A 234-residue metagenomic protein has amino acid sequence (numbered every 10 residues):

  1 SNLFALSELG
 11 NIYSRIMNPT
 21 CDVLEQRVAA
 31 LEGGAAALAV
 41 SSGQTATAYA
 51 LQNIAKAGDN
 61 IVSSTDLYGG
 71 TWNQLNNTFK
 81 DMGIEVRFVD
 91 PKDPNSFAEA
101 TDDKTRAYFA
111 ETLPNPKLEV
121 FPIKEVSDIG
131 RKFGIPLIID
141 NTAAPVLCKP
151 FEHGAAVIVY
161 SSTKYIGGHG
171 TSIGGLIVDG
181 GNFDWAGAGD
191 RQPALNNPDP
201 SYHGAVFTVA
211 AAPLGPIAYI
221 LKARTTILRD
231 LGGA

Functional and structural regions predicted by a protein language model:
S1-A48, G70-T78: Conserved N-terminal alpha-helix of the aminotransferase class I/II PLP-enzyme fold
L3, I16-M17, V157-A234: Active-site C-terminal subdomain of aminotransferase-like
V28, A46, I61, Y108-E111 (+4 more regions): Buried hydrophobic positions in well-ordered alpha/beta secondary-structure cores of metabolic enzymes
N53-T71, D90: Conserved PLP-anchoring active-site segment centered on the Schiff-base-forming lysine
Y68-G69, P94-N95, L113-L118, A144-V146 (+1 more regions): Short, small-residue-enriched loops and turns at beta-alpha junctions that line or gate enzyme active sites
V86, L137-I138, I158: Hydrophobic beta-strand scaffold residues
E99, L113-P136, P145-K149: Active-site core of PLP-dependent enzymes with the aminotransferase class I/II
T101-Y108: Short acidic/histidine-rich motifs immediately flanking catalytic phosphotransfer sites in two-component signaling
